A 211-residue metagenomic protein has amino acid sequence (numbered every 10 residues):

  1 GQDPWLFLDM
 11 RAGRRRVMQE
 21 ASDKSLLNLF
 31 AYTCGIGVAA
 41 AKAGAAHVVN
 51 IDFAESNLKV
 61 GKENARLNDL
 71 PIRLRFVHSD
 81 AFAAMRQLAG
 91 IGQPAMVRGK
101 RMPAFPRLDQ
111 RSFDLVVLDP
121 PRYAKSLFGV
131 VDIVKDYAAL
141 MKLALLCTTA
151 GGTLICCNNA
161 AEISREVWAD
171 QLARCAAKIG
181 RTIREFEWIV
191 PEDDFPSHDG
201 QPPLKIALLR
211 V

Functional and structural regions predicted by a protein language model:
G1-K24: SAM-dependent Rossmann-like transferase core, predominantly class I methyltransferases with a strong bias toward
E20-A83: Conserved SAM/SAH cofactor-binding pocket of Class I
A31, D52-F53, G61, H78-D80 (+4 more regions): Active-site proximal loops enriched in glycine and acidic residues that flank catalytic Cys/His/Asp and coordinate
V38-A41, A89, A138-L145, A173: A structural alpha-helix within SAM-dependent methyltransferase catalytic domains
S56-V117: S-adenosyl-L-methionine
N57, G99-A104, F113-L143: Mobile active-site "lid"/loop adjacent to the S-adenosyl-L-methionine
L70, T148-A150: Helix-to-beta-strand junctions that scaffold the AdoMet/dcAdoMet cofactor pocket in Class I SAM-dependent enzymes
S112, A139, T153-V211: C-terminal catalytic and target-recognition region of SAM-dependent MTase-like enzymes, primarily methyltransferases
